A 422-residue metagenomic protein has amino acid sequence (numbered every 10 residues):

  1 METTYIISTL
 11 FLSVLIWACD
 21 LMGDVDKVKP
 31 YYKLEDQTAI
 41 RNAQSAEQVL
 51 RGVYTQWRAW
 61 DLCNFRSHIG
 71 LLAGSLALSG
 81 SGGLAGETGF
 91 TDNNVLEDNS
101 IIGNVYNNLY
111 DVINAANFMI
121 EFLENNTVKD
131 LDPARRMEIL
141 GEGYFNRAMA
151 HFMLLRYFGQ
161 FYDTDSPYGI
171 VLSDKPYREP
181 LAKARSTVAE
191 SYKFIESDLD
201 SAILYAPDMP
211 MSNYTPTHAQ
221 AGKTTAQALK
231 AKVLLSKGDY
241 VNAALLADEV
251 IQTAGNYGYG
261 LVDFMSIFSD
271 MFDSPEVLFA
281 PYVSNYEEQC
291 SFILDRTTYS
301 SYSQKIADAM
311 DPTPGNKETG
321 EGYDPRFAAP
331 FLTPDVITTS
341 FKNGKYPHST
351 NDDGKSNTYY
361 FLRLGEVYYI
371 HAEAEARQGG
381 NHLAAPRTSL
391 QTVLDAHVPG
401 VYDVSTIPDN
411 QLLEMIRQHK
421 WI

Functional and structural regions predicted by a protein language model:
C19-G70, A247, V401-Y402, N410: Membrane-proximal, proline-rich intrinsically disordered regions
Q48, Q220, N242-G365, P399 (+3 more regions): Hydrophobic-face positions in mid-chain alpha helices that act as interaction patches
L50, I113-A116, Y192, L199 (+3 more regions): Inward-facing hydrophobic residues that define packing positions of alpha-helical scaffold repeats
N64-S81, Q160-I170, D208-F292, V404-N410: Short, surface-exposed recognition loops and adjoining beta-strand edges that mediate ligand/DNA contacts, enriched
A85-F158, S186, L204-D208, G354-Y359 (+2 more regions): Conserved, well-structured interaction surfaces
Y192, Y240, N381-L383: TPR-repeat structural position
